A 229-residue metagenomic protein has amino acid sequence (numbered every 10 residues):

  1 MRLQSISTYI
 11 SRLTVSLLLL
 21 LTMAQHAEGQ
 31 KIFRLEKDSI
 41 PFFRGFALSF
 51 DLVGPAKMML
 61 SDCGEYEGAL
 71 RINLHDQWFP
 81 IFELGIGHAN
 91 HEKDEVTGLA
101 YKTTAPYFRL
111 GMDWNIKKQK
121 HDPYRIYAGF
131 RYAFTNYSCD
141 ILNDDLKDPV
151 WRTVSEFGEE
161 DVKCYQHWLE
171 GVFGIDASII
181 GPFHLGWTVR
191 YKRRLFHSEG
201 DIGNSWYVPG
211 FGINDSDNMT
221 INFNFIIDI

Functional and structural regions predicted by a protein language model:
E28-N73, N224-I229: Short glycine/proline- and aromatic-enriched beta-strand/turn motifs that initiate or cap beta-hairpins
K31-R44, Q77, K117-R125, I179-L185: Short loop/turn motifs that connect adjacent beta-strands in outer-membrane beta-barrel proteins
R44, D62-Y66, T104-F108, Y124 (+2 more regions): Residues that define the transmembrane beta-barrel architecture of outer-membrane proteins
F46-G54, F82-I86, A128-F134, I175 (+1 more regions): Transmembrane beta-barrel strands of outer-membrane/channel proteins
V53-A56, D94-Y101, S155-D161, V208-I213: Extracellular loop and loop/strand-boundary signature of outer-membrane beta-barrel proteins
I72, W114-I116, I175-A177, I227: Residue-level signature of outer-membrane beta-barrel architecture
W78, F82-R152, N222-F225: Gram-negative (and chloroplast) outer-membrane scaffold detector with strong preference for beta-barrel transmembrane
G171, S178-I229: Predominantly the C-terminal beta-signal and adjacent terminal strand-loop region of outer-membrane beta-barrel
